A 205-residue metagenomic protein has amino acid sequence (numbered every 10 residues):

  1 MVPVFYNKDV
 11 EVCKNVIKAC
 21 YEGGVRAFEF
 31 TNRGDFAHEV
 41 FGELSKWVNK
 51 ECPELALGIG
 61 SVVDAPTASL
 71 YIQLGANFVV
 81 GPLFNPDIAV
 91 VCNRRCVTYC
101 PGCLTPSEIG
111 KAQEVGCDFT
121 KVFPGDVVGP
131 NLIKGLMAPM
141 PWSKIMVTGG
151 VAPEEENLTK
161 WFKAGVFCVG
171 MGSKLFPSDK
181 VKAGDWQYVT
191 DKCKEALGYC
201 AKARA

Functional and structural regions predicted by a protein language model:
M1-F5, F28-F30, L55-S61, V79-V80 (+4 more regions): Hydrophobic faces of well-ordered beta-strands that scaffold small-molecule active sites in alpha/beta enzyme cores
M1-P66, L70-L74, K163, A183-A205: Conserved N-terminal beta1-alpha1 strand-loop-helix module at the mouth
V16, D64-L74, S107-V115, L132 (+1 more regions): Catalytic cores of alpha/beta
Y21-R26, I72-V79, R94-C100, E114-F119 (+2 more regions): Glycine-enriched alpha-helix->loop->beta-strand junction motifs that scaffold or abut catalytic
N32-R33, V62, L83-N85, L104-T105 (+3 more regions): Short, ordered loop/turn segments at secondary-structure junctions
F78, P82-V128: Histidine/lysine/aspartate-rich catalytic loop segments that bind and position anionic ligands
F78-I88, V122-G129, G165-W186: Glycine-rich phosphate-binding active-site loops on the catalytic face of alpha/beta enzymes
V127, K134, P139-W142, E154-L158 (+1 more regions): Mobile acidic interaction elements
